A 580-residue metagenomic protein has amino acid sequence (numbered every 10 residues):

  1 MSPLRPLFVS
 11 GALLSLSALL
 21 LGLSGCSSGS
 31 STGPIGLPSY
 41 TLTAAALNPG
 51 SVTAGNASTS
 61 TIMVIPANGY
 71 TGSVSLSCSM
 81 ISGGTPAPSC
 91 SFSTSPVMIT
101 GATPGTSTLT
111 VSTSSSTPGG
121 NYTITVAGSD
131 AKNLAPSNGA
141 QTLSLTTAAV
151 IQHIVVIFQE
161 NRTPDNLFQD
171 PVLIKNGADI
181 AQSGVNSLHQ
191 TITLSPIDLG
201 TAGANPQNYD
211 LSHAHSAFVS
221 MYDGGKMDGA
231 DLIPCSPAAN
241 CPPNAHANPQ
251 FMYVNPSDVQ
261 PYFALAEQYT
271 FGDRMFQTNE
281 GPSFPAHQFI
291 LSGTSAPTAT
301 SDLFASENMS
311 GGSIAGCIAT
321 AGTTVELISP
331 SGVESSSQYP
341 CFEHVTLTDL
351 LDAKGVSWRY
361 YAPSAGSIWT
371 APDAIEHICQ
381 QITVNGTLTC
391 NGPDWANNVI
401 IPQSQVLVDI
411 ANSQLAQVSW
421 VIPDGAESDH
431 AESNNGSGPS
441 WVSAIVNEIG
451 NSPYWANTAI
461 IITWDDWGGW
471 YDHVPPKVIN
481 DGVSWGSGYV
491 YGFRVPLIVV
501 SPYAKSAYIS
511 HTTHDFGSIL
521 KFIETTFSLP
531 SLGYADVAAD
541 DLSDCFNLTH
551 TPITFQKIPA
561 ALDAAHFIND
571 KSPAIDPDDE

Functional and structural regions predicted by a protein language model:
M1-L13: Bacterial N-terminal signal peptides that target proteins for export
L14-A18: Core hydrophobic alpha-helical transmembrane segments of single-pass membrane proteins
L21-G25: C-terminal motif of bacterial Sec signal peptides marking the signal peptidase cleavage site
C26-A148: Long beta-sheet-rich domains in secretory-pathway and surface-associated proteins
A148-E580: N-terminal pro-sequences and low-complexity stem/linker regions of secreted or lumenal proteins
